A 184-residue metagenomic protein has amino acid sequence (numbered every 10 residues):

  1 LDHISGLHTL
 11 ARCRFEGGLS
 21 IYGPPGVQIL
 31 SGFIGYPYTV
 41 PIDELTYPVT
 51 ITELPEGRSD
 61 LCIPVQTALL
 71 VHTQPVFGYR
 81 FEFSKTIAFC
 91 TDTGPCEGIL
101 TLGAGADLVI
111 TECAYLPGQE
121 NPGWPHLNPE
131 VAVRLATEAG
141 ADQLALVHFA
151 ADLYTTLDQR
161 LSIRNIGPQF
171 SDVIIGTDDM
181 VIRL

Functional and structural regions predicted by a protein language model:
L1-F89, I99-T101, Q159-R183: Binuclear metal-dependent hydrolase catalytic cores
D92: Active-site glycine-centered loops adjacent to acidic/histidine catalytic or metal-binding residues that shape
P95-I182: Cap/insert and terminal regions of metallo-dependent hydrolase folds
